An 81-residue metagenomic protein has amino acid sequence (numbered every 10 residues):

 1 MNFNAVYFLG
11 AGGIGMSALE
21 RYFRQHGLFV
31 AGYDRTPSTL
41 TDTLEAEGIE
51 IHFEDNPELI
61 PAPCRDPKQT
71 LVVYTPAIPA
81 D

Functional and structural regions predicted by a protein language model:
M1-D81: N-terminal leader/targeting and accessory segments in enzymes
